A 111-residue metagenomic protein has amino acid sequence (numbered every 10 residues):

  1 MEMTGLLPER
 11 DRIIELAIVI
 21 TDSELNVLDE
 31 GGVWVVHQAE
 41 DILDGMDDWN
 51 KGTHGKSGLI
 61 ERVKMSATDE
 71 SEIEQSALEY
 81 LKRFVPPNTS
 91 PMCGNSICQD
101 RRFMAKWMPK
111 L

Functional and structural regions predicted by a protein language model:
M1-M3, R101: Aromatic-enriched hydrophobic runs in primary sequence
M3-G94: Conserved non-catalytic scaffold segment of RNase H-like nuclease domains
L81, V85, C98-L111: Substrate-recognition/cap helix-loop segment adjacent to the acidic, metal-dependent catalytic center of Asp-based
